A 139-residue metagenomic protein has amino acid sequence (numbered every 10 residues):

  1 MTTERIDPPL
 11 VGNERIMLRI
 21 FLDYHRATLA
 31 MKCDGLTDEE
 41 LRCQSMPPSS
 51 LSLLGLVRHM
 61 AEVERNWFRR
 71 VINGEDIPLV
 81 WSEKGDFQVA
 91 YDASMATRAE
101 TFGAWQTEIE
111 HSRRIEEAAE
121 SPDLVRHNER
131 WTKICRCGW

Functional and structural regions predicted by a protein language model:
M1-I16, L41-C43, E62-I115, A119-W131: Short, helix-capping/interhelical loops that line the mouth of catalytic, cofactor-, or ligand-binding pockets
Y24-H25, V63: Heptad-repeat coiled-coil/leucine-zipper interface motif in alpha-helices, recognizing the periodic a/d hydrophobic core
D34-L36: Short, contiguous, well-structured surface segments enriched in hydrophobic/aromatic residues
M46-L51: Short, aromatic/basic-enriched loop-to-helix "N-cap" motif that marks the start of an alpha-helix at regulatory
H59: Histidine-centered divalent metal-coordination motifs
T132-W139: Individual transmembrane alpha-helices with interfacial aromatic-anchor signatures
